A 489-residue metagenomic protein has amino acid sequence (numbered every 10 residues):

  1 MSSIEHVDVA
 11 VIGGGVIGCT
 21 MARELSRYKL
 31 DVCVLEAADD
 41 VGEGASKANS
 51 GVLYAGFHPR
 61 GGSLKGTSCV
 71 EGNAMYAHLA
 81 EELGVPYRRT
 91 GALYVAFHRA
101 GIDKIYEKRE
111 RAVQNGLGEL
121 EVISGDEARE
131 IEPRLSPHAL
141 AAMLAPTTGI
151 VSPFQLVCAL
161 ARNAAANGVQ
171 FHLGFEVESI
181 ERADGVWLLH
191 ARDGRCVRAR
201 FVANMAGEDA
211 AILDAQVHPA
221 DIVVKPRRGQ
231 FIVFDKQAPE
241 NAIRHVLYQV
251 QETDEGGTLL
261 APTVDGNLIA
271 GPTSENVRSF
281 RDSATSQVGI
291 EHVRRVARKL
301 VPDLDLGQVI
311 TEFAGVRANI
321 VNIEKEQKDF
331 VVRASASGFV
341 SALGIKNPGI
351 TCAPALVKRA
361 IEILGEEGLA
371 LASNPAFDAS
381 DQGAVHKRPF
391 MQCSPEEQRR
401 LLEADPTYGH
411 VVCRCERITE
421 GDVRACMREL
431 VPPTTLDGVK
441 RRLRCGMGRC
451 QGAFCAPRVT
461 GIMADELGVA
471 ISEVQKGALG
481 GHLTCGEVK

Functional and structural regions predicted by a protein language model:
D8-V34: N-terminal Rossmann-like FAD-binding beta1-loop-alpha1 element of flavoenzymes
T20, I180-G185, L189-G271, E275-S286 (+2 more regions): Flavin-dependent oxidoreductases
R27-K47: Glycine-rich FAD pyrophosphate-binding loop
S50-I131, G257-T258: Dinucleotide-binding Rossmann-like beta1-alpha1 core, especially the glycine-rich loop that anchors the ADP
T67-V70, H98-K104, M143-R162, S283-V288 (+2 more regions): Short beta-strand to alpha-helix junction loop
L144-F201: Helical element adjacent to the flavin cofactor pocket in flavoenzyme catalytic cores
V264-D265, N276, R281-V411, I418-E429 (+1 more regions): C-terminal catalytic lobe of FAD-dependent flavoproteins
T419-L430, A453-I471: Iron-sulfur (Fe-S) cluster-binding segments and ferredoxin-like electron-carrier domains, especially [2Fe-2S]
